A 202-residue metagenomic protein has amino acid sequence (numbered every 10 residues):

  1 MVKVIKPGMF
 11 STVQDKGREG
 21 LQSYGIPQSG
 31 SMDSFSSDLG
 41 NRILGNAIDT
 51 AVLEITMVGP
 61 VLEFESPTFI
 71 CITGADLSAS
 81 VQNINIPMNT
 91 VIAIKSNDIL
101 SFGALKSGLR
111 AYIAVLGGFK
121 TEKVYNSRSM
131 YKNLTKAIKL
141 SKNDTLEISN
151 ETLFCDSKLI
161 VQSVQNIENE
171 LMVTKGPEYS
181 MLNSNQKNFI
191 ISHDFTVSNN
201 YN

Functional and structural regions predicted by a protein language model:
M1-N202: Conserved "landmark" site that anchors the functional core of diverse proteins
